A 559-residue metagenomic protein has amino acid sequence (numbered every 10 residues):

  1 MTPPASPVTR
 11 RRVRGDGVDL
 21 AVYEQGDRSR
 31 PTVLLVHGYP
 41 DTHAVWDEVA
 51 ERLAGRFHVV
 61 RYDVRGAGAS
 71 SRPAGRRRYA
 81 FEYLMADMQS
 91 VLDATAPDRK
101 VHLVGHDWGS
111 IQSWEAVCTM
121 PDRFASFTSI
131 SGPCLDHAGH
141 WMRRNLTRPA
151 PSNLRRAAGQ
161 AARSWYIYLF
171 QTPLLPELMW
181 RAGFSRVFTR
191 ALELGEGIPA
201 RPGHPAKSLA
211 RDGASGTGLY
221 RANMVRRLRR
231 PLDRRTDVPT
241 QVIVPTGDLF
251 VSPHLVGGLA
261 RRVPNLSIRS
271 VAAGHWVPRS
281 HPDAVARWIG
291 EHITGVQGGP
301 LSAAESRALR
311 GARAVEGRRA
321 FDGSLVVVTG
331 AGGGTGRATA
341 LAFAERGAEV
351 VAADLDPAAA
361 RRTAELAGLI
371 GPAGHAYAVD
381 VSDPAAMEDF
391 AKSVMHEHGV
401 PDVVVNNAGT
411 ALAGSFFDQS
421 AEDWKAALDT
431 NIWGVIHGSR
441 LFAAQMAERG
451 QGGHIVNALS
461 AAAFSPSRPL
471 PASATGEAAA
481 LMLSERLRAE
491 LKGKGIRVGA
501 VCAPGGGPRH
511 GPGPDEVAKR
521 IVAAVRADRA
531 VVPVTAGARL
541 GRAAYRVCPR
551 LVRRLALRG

Functional and structural regions predicted by a protein language model:
S6-P7, V45, V60, A67-V104 (+1 more regions): Flexible "cap/lid" subdomain of the alpha/beta-hydrolase fold that forms the substrate-access gate
E24-A69: Conserved HGGG/HGGXW glycine-rich cap/lid loop of the alpha/beta-hydrolase fold
W46, S415-F416, D423-K425: Substrate-binding pocket helix/loop in short-chain dehydrogenase/reductase
G332-G333: Conserved glycine-rich cofactor-binding loop
S439, G476-E477: Active-site helix of classical SDR
S460: Residue(s) in the substrate-gating loop at a strand-loop-helix junction that position the organic substrate next
A500, P508-R542: C-terminal helical subdomain
